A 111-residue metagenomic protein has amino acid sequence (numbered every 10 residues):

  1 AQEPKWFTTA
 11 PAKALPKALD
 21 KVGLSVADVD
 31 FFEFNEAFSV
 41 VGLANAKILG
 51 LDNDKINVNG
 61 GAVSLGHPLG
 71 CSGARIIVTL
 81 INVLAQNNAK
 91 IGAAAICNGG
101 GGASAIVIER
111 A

Functional and structural regions predicted by a protein language model:
A1-A111: Claisen-condensing/thiolase-fold acyl-transfer catalytic domains that form or cleave C-C bonds in fatty acid
